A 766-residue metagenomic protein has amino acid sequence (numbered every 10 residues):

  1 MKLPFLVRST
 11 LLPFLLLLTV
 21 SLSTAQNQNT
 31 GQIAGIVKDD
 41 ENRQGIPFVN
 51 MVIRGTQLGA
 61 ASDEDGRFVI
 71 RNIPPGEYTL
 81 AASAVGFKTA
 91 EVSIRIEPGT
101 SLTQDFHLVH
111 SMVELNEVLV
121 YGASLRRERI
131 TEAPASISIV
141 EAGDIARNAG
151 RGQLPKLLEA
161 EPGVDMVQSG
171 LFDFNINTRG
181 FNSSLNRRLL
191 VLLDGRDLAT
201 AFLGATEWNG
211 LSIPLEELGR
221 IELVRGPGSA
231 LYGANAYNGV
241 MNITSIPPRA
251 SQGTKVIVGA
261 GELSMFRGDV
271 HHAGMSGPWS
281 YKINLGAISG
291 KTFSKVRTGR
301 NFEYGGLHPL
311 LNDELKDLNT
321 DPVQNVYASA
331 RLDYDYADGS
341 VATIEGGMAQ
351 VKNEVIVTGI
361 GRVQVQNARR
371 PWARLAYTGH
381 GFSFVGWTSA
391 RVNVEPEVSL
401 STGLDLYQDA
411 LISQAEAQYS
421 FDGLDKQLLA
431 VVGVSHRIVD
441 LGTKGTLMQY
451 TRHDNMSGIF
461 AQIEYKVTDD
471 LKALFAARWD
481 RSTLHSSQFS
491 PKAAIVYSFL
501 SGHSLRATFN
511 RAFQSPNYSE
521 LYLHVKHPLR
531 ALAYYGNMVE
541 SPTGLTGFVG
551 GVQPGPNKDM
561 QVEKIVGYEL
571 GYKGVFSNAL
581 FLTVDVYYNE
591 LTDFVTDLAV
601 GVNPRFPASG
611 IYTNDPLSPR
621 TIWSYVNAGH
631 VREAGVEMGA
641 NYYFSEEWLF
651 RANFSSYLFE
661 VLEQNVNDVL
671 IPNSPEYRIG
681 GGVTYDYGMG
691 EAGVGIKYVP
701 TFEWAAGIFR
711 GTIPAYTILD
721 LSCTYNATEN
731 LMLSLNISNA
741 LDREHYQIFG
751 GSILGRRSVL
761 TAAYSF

Functional and structural regions predicted by a protein language model:
I36-N42, V49-R54, S83-F87, E97 (+1 more regions): Short, acidic, small-residue-rich periplasmic hinge/interaction motif at the N-terminus of Gram-negative outer-membrane
I137, P155-T200: Extracytoplasmic beta-strand/coil segments of soluble accessory domains associated with Gram-negative outer-membrane
R196-R225: Short acidic/polar hinge/loop motifs at secondary-structure boundaries that mediate gating or recognition
A230, N242, R249-S251, I257-G259 (+2 more regions): Periplasmic-side early beta-strands and strand-to-turn transitions of outer-membrane beta-barrels
A273, N325, P371, S420 (+4 more regions): Conserved C-terminal beta-signal and adjacent last beta-strands/turns of outer-membrane beta-barrel proteins
D335-A349, N367-S487, V496-L500, L580-V586 (+2 more regions): Face-selective signature of the C-terminal outer-membrane beta-barrel domain
V385-W387, V392-E395, L429, R437-L441 (+2 more regions): Membrane-embedded beta-barrel scaffold of Gram-negative outer-membrane proteins
K466-D470, Y587-L591, P607-E703, L741: Gram-negative outer-membrane beta-barrel transporters
